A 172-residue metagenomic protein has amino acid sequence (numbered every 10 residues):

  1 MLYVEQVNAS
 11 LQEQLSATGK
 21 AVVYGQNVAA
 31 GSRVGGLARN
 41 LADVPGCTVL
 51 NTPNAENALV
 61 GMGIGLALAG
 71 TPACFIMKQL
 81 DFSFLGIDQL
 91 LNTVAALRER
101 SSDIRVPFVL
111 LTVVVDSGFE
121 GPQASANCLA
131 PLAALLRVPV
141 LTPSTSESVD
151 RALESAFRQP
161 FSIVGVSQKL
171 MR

Functional and structural regions predicted by a protein language model:
M1-R172: Thiamine diphosphate
